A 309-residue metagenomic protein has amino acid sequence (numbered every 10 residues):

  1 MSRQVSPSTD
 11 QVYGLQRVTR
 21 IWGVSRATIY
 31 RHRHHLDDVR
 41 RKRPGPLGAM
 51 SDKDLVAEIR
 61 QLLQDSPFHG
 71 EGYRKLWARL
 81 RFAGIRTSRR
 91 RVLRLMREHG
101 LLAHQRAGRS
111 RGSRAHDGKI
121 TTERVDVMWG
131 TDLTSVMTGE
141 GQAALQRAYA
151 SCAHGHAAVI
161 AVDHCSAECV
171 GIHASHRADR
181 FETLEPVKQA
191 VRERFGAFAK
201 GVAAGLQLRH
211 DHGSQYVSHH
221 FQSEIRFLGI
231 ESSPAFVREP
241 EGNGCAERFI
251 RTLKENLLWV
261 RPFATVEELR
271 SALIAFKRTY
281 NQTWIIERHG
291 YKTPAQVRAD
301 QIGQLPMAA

Functional and structural regions predicted by a protein language model:
M1-A309: Charged DNA-binding/catalytic regions of mobile-element recombinases
